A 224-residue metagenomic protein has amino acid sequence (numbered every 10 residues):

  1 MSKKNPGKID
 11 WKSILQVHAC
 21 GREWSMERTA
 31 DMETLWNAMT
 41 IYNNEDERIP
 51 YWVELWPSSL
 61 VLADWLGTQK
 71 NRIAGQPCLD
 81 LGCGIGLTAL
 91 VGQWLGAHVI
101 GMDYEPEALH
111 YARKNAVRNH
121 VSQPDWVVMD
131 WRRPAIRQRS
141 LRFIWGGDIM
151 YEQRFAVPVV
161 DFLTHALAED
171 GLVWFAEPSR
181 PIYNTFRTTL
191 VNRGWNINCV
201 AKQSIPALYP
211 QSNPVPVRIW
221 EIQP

Functional and structural regions predicted by a protein language model:
M1-P224: S-adenosylmethionine-dependent methyltransferases
